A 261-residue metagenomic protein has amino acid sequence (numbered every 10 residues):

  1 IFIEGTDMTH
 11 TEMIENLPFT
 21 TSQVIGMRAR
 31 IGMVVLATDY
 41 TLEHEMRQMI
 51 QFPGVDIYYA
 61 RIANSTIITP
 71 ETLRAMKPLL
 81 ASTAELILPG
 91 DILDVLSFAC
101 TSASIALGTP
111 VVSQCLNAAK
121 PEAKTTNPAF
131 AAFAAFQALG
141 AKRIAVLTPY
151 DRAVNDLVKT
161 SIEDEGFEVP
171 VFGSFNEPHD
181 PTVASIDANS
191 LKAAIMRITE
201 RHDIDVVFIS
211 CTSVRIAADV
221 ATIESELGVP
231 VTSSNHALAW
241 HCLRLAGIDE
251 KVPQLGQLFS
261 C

Functional and structural regions predicted by a protein language model:
I1-D7: Short, Lys/Arg-enriched N-terminal segments with co-localized hydrophobic residues within the first ~10-30 amino acids
T9-S82, Y150-N155, K159-D187: N-terminal glycine-rich anion-binding loop in soluble enzyme alpha/beta folds
A75-D91, S190-I204: Short, well-structured alpha-helical segments in soluble
A84-F130: Glycine/small-residue-rich loop that forms an oxyanion/phosphate-binding "nest" at active or ligand-binding sites
L93-A99, A145-V146, D203-C211: Periplasmic-binding protein-like
V112-A119, A123-D180, F259-S260: Conserved beta-alpha
E177-D180, V231-K251: Short, flexible loop segments at boundaries between secondary-structure elements
K192-E224, L238-A239: Hydrophobic alpha-helical
